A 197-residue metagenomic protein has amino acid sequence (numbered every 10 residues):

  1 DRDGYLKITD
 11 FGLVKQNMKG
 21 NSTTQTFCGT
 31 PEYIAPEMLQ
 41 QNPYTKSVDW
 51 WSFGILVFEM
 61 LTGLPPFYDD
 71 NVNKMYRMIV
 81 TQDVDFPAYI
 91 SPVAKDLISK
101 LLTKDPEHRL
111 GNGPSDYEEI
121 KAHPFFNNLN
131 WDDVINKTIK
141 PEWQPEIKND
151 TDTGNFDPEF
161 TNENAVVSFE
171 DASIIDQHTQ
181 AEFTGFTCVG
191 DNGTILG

Functional and structural regions predicted by a protein language model:
D1-E118, F125-N128: Eukaryotic serine/threonine protein kinase catalytic domain
A94, I135-G197: Eukaryotic Ser/Thr kinase distal regulatory-tail detector
L110-D152: Regulatory extensions flanking the kinase catalytic core
